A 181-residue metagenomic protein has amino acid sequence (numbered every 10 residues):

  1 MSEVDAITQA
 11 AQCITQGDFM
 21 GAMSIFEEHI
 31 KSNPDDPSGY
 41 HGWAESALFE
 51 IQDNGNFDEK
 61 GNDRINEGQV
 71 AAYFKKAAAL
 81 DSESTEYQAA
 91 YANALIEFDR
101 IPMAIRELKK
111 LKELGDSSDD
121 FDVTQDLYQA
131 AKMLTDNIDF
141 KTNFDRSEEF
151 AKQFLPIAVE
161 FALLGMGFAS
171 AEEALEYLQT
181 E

Functional and structural regions predicted by a protein language model:
S2-S32, Q52-E59: Alpha-helical segment of the N-proximal tetratricopeptide repeat
A11, E45, Q52, N93 (+1 more regions): Residue-level recognition of tetratricopeptide repeat
Q16, E50, F98, L134-N137: Structural motif corresponding to the intra-repeat A-B loop/turn of tetratricopeptide repeats
I25, F57-A78, P102-L114, I138-L155 (+1 more regions): Alpha-helical repeat scaffolds
P34, S82, D116-S118, K152: Short coil turns that delineate tetratricopeptide repeat
G39, Y87, D120-V123, I157: TPR alpha-solenoid repeat register
G42-W43, A90, D126-L127: Canonical tetratricopeptide repeat
D126, A130-E181: Terminal, low-structured helical/coil segments at or just beyond the last alpha-helical repeat
